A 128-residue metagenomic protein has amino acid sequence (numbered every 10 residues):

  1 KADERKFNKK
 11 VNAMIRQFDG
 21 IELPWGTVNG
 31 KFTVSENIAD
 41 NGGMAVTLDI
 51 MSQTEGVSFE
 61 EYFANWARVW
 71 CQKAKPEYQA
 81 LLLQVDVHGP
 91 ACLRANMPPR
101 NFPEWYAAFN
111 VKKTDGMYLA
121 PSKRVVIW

Functional and structural regions predicted by a protein language model:
K1-W128: Zinc-dependent metallohydrolase catalytic domains
